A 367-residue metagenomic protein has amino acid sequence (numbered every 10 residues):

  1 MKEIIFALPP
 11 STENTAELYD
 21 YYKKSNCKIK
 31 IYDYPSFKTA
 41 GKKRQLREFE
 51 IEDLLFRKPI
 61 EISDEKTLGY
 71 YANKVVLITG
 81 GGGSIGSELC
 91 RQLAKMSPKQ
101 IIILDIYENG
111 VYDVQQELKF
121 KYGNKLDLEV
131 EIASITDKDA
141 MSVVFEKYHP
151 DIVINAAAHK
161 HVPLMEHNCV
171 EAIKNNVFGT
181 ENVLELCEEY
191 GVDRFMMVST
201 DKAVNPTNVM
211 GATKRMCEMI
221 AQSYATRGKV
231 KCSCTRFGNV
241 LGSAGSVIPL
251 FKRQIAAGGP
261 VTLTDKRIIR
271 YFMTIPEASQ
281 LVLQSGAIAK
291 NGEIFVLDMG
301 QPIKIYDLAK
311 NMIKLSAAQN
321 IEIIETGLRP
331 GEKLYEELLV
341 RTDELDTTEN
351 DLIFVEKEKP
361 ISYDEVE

Functional and structural regions predicted by a protein language model:
M1-F37, N109-D113, K121, L128-E129 (+1 more regions): A solvent-exposed beta-alpha-beta segment
M1-I4, P98-K99, F145-I154, V162 (+1 more regions): Proline-aspartate-enriched helix->loop->beta-strand connector
K2, N26, K66-L68, M219 (+2 more regions): Strand-loop microenvironment adjacent to phosphate/nucleotide-handling motifs in alpha/beta enzyme folds
T15-V75, E188: Flexible, Lys/Arg-rich cytosolic regulatory linkers and terminal tails that connect or flank
K23-K28, Y32, T39-G41, N155 (+2 more regions): Conserved Rossmann-fold NAD(P)-dependent oxidoreductase catalytic core, especially the SDR/UDP-sugar
V76-M96: N-terminal Rossmann NAD(P)H-binding glycine-rich loop of SDR-like oxidoreductase domains
P98-D113: Conserved glycine-rich Rossmann-like NAD(P)H-binding loop of the short-chain dehydrogenase/reductase
E129-I152, G331: Conserved Rossmann-fold cofactor-binding substructure of NAD(P)-dependent oxidoreductases
